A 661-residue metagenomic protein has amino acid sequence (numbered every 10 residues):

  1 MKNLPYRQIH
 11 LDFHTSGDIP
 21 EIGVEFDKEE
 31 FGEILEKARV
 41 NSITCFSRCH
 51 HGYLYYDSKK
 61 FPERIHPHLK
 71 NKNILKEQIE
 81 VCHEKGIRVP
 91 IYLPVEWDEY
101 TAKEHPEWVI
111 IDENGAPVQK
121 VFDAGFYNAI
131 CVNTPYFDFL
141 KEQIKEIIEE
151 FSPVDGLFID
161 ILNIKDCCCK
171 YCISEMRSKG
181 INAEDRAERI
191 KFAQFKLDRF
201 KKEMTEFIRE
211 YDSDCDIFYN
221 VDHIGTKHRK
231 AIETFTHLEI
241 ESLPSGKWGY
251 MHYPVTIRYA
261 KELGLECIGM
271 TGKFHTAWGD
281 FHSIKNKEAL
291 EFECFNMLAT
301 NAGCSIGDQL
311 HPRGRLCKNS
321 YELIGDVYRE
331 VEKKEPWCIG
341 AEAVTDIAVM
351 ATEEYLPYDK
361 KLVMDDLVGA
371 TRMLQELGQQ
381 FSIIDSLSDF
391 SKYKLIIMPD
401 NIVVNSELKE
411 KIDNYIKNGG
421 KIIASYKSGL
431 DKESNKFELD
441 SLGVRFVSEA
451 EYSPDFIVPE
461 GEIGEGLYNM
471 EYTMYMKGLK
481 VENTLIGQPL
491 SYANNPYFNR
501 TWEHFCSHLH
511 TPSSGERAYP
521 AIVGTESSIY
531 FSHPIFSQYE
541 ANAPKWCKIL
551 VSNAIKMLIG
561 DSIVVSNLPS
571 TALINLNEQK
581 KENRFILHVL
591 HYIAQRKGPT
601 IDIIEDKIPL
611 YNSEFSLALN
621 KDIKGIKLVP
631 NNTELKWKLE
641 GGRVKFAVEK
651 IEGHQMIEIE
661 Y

Functional and structural regions predicted by a protein language model:
M1-G23: Boundary/entry segment of secreted carbohydrate-active catalytic domains
N3-L4, I34, K72, Q78-V81 (+3 more regions): Carbohydrate-binding surfaces of carbohydrate-active enzymes
D12-H14, T44-Y53, L93-Y100, F158-C167 (+4 more regions): Short, solvent-exposed turn/loop segments enriched in Gly/Ser/Thr/Pro and often Arg
I19-A38, K59-K85, R199-F200, V404-L408: Aromatic- and glycine-enriched glycan-recognition loops and surfaces that form the carbohydrate-binding subsites
F26-H51, C294, M373, L377-Q379: Catalytic domains of carbohydrate-active enzymes, especially glycoside hydrolases
E36-N73, W97-N114, V121-F122, F151-S152 (+4 more regions): Aromatic-lined carbohydrate-binding/catalytic grooves of carbohydrate-active enzymes
I91, V95-F151, A187-I190, K201-K202: Active-site-adjacent "subsite" loops/lids of carbohydrate-active enzymes
V132-T234: Active-site neighborhood of glycoside hydrolase catalytic domains
